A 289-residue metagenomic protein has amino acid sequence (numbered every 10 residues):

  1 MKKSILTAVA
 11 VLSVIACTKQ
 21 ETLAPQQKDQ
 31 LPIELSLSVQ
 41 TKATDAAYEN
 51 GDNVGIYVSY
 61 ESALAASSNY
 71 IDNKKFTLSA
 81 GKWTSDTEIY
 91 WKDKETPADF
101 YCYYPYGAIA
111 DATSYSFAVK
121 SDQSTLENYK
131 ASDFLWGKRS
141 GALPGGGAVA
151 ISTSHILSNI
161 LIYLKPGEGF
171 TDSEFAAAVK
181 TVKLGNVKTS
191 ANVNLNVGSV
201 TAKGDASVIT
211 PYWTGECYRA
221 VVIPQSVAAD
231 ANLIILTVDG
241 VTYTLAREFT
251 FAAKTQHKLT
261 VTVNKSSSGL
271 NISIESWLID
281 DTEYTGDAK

Functional and structural regions predicted by a protein language model:
K2-A8: Sec-dependent signal peptide recognition, specifically the positively charged N-region followed immediately by
I15-A16: C-terminal motif of bacterial Sec signal peptides marking the signal peptidase cleavage site
K19: Short, conserved catalytic or interaction motifs in soluble domains
L23-A176, V208-Y218, V222-S226, A253 (+1 more regions): Short, low-hydrophobicity acidic/polar segments
L35, V54-I56, F76, F100 (+5 more regions): Hydrophobic beta-strand residues in large extracellular and virion-surface proteins
A176-Q256: Contiguous ligand/interfacial binding patches
T244-K289: Hydrophilic extracytoplasmic domains
